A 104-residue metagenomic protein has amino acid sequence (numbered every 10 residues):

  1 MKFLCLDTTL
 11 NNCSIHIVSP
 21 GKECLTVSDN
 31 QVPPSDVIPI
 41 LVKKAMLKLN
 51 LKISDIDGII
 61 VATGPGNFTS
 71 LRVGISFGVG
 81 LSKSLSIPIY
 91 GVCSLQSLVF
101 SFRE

Functional and structural regions predicted by a protein language model:
M1-T63: N-terminal beta-alpha supersecondary unit
I15, S70-L71, S101: Short glycine-/acidic-enriched loop or helix-start segments at secondary-structure transitions that form or flank
C24, D36-I38, N67, V79-K83 (+1 more regions): Alpha-helix boundary/interfacial micro-motifs
D29-V37, F68, R72, S76 (+1 more regions): Residues at secondary-structure transition points
V42, F77-L81, V99: Buried hydrophobic packing segments
A45-L49, S84, F102: Stable alpha-helical structural segments in soluble proteins, enriched in small hydrophobic residues
G58-I89: DPxDG-like acidic metal-binding loop motif
V92-E104: Conserved phosphate-binding catalytic cores of ATP/NTP-utilizing and phosphoryl-transfer enzymes
